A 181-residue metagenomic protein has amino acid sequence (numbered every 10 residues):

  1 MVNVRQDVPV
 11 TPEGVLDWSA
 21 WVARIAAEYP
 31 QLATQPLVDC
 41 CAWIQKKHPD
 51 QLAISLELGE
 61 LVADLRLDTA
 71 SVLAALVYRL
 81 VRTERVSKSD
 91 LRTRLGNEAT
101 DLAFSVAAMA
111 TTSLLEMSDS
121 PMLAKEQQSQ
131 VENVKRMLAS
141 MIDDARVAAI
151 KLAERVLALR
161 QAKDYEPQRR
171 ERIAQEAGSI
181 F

Functional and structural regions predicted by a protein language model:
M1-F181: Active-site helical microenvironments for divalent-metal-assisted chemistry
